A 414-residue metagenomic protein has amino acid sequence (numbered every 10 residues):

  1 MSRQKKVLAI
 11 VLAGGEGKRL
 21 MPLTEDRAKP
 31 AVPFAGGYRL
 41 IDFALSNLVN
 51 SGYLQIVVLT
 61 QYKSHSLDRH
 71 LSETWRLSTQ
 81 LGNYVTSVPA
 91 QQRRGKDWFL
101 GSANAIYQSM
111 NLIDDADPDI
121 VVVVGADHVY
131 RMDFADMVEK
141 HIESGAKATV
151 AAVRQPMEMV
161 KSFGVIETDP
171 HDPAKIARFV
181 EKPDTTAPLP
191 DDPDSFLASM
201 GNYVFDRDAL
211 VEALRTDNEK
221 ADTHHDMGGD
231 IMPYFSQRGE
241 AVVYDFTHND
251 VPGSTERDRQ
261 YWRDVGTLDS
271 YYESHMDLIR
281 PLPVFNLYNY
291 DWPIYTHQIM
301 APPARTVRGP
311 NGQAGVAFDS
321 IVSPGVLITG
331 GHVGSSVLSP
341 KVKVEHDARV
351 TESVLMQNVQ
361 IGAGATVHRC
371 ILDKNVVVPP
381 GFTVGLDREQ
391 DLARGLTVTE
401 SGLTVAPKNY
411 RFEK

Functional and structural regions predicted by a protein language model:
M1-L8, R207-D208, R215-K414: Left-handed beta-helix
S2-R76, Q80-N83, R93-G95: N-terminal glycine-rich phosphate-binding loop and ensuing alpha1 helix
N83-I106: Active-site-proximal specificity loops/subdomain of glycosyltransferases
V121: Short aromatic/hydrophobic "clamp" motif used to bind/position activated sugar donors
V124-G125: Active-site acidic Asp-centered loop
R131-D208, E212-T216: Conserved core of the sugar-phosphate nucleotidyltransferase
